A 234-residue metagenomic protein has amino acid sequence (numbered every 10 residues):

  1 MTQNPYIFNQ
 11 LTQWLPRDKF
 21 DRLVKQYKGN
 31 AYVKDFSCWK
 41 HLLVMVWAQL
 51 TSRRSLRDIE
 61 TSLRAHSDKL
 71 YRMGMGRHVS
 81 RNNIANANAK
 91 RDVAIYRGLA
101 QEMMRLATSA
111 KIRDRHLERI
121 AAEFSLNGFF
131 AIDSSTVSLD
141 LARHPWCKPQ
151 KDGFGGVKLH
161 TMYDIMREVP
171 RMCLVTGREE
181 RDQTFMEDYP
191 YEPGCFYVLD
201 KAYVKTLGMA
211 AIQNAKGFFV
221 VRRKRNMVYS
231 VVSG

Functional and structural regions predicted by a protein language model:
M1-G234: Conserved, well-structured functional cores that handle cations and Mg-NTP chemistry
